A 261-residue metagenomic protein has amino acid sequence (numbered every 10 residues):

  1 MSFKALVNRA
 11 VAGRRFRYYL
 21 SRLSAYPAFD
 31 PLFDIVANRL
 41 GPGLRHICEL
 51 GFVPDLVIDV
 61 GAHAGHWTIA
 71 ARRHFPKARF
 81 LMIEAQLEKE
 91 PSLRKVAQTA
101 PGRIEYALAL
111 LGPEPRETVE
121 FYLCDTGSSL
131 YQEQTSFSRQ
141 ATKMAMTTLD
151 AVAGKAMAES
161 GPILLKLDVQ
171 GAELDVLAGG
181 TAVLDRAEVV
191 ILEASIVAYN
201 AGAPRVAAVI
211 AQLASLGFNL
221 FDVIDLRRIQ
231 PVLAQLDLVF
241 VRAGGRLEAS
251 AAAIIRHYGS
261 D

Functional and structural regions predicted by a protein language model:
M1-D261: Phosphate/nucleotide-binding beta-alpha loop and adjacent structural elements of enzyme active sites
